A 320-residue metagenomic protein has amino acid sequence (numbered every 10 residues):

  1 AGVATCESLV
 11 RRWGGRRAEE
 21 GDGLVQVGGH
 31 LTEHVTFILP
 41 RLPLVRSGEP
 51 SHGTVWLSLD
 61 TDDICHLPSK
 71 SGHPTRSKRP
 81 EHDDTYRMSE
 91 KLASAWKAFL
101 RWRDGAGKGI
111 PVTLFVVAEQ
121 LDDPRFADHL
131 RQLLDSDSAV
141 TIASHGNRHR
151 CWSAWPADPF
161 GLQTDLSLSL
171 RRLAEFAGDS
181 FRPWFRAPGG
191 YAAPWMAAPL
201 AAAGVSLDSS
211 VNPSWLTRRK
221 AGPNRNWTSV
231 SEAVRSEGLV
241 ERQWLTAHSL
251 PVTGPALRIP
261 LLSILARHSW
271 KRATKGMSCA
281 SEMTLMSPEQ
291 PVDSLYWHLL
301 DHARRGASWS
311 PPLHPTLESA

Functional and structural regions predicted by a protein language model:
E20-V27, H34: Alpha-helix boundary/capping motif
V35-R46, D179, R186-S294: Active-site-adjacent pocket scaffolds in enzyme catalytic domains
F37-D135, A307-T316: Active-site beta->alpha N-cap acidic-glycine motif
L57-G72, V117, S144-H149, Q243-A247 (+1 more regions): Short loop/turn segments at strand-loop or loop-helix junctions that form parts of catalytic or ligand-binding pockets
G109-W195, V211, T217, S294-W297: Metal-dependent polysaccharide deacetylase catalytic core of the NodB/CE4 family, i.e., the active-site-bearing domain
